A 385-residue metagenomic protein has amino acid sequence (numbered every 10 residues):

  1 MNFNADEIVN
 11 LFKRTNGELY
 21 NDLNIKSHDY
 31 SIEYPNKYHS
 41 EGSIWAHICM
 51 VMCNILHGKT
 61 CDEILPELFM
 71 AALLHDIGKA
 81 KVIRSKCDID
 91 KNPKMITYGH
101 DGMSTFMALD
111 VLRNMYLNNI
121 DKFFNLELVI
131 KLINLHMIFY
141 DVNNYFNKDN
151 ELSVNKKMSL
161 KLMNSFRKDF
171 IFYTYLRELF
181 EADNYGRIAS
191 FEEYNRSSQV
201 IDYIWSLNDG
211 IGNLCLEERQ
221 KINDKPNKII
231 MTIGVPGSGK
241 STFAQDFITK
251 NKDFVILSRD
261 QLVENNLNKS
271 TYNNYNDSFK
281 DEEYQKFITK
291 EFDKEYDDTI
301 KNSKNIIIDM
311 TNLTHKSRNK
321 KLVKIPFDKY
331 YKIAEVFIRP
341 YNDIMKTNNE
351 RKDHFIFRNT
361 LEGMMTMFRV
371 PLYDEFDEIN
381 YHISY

Functional and structural regions predicted by a protein language model:
M1-N92: Acidic/His-rich, divalent-metal-binding segments that scaffold phosphate/diphosphate chemistry
L56-R187: Divalent metal-dependent catalytic cores for phosphoryl transfer on phosphate-bearing substrates
E192-N223: N-terminal pre-Walker A segment at the start of P-loop NTPase domains
D224-I230, S303-K304: Pre-Walker A (Motif I) flank of P-loop NTPase domains
I229-T249: Glycine-rich phosphate-binding P-loop
T242-K304, D343-N349: Conserved substrate/cofactor phosphate-moiety recognition/catalytic segment in nucleotide-dependent phosphotransferases
E283-Y331: Glycine-rich phosphate-binding loop used to anchor ATP phosphates in small-molecule kinases, encompassing both
R339-Y385: Conserved GTP-binding G-domain of TRAFAC-class P-loop NTPases and closely related GTPase folds
